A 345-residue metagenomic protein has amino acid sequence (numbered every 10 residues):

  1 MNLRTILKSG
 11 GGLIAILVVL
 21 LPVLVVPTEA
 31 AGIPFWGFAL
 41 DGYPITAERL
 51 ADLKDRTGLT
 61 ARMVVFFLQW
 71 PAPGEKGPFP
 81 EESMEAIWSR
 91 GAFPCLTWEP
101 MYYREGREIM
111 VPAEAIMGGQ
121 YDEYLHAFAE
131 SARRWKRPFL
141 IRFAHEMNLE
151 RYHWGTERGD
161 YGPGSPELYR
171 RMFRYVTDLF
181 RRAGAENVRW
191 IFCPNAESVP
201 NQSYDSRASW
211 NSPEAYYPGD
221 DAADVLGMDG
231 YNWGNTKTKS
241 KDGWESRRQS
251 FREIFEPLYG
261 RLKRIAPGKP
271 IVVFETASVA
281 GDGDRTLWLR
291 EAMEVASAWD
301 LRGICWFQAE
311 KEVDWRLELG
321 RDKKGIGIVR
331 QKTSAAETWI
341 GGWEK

Functional and structural regions predicted by a protein language model:
G12-V23: Bacterial N-terminal signal peptides
E29-A72: Boundary/entry segment of secreted carbohydrate-active catalytic domains
A31-G42, K269-K345: Substrate-binding cleft of secreted/luminal carbohydrate-active enzymes
P44-L53, E75-E85, L125-F128, A196 (+3 more regions): Alpha-helical scaffolding within the catalytic cores of extracellular/periplasmic polymer-degrading hydrolases
V64, I141, D224-L226, I304: Conserved, mostly hydrophobic/aromatic
G74-G77, E81-V188: Substrate-binding cleft of extracellular glycoside hydrolase catalytic domains
P80-E99, D221, V225-G281: Glycoside hydrolase catalytic-domain groove-lining segments
L179-W210, G268-G281, W306: Aromatic-lined carbohydrate-recognition surfaces of secreted/lumenal glycan-active proteins
